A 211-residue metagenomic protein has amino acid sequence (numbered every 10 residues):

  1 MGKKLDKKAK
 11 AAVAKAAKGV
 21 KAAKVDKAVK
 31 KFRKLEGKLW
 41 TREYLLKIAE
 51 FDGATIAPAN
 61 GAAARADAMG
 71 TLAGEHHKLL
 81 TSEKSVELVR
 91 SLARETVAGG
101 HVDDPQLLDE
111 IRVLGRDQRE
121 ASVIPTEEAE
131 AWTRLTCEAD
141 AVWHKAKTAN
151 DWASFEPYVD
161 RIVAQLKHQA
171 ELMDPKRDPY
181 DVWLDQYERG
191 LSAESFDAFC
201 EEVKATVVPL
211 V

Functional and structural regions predicted by a protein language model:
G2-V159: N-terminal helix-rich structural modules
W132-V211: Contiguous, non-catalytic segments that form substrate-binding/exosite surfaces or channel walls
